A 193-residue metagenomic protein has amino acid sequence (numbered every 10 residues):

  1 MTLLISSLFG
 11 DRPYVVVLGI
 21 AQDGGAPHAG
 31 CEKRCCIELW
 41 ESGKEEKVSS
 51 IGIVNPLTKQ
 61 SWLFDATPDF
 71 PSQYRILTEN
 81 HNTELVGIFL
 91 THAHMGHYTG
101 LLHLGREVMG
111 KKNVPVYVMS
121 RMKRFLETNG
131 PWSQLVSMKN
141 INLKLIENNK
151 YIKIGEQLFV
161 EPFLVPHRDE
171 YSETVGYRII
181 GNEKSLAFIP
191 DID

Functional and structural regions predicted by a protein language model:
M1-S6: Bacterial N-terminal signal peptides
L8-L77, L143-D193: Core dinuclear metal-dependent hydrolase active-site scaffold
G24, H94-G100, F125, R168: Active-site environment of divalent metal-dependent phosphoester hydrolases
G30-K33, L77-N80, L102-R106, G130-S133 (+1 more regions): Short, glycine/charged-enriched secondary-structure capping and boundary segments
V54-Y117: Active-site metal-binding motif and surrounding structural segment of the metallo-beta-lactamase
T83, G96, K139, E156-L158: Structured loop/turn residues at beta-strand edges in well-structured enzyme cores
R121-P131: A short, active-site helix/loop in glycosyltransferases that binds the activated sugar's phosphate group
